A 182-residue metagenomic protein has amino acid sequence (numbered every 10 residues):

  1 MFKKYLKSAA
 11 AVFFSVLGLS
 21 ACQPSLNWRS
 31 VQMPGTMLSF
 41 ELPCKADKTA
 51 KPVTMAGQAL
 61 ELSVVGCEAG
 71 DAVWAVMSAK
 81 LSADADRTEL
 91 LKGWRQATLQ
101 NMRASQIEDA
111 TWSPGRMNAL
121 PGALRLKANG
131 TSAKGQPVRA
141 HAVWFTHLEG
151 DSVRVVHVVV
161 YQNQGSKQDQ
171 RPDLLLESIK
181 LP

Functional and structural regions predicted by a protein language model:
F2-A10: Bacterial N-terminal signal peptides that target proteins for export
L19-A21: C-terminal motif of bacterial Sec signal peptides marking the signal peptidase cleavage site
Q23-S25: Bacterial signal peptide processing site
N27-P34, A56: Short acidic/polar N-terminal linker immediately downstream of export determinants
M33-L42: Predominantly extracellular/luminal regions of secreted and cell-surface proteins, especially disulfide-bonded
E41, K45-V64, A97-E149: Signature of long, low-cysteine stretches enriched in small and polar/charged residues
A46-K48, L90-Q106, D151-P182: Surface-exposed amphipathic alpha-helical segments
V64-G93, A140-A142, V155-V160: A short acidic-to-branched-hydrophobic micro-motif
